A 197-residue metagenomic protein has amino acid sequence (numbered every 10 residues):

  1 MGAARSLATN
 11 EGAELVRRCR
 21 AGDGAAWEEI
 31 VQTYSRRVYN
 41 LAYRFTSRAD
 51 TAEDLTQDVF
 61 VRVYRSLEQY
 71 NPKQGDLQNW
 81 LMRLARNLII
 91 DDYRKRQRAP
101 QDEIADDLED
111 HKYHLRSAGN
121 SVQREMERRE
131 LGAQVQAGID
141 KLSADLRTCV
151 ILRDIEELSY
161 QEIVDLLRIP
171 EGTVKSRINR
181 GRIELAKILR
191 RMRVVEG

Functional and structural regions predicted by a protein language model:
M1-R37, Q123, D140, K187 (+1 more regions): N-terminal module of bacterial RNA polymerase sigma factors
G2-A3, N10, D110-A137: Acidic, proline/glycine-rich intrinsically disordered inter-domain spacer in sigma factors
A3-S6, R20-E29, Y39-D58, Q69 (+3 more regions): Short, charged helix-capping/linker segments at alpha-helix termini
V31-A49, S66, M82, I139 (+3 more regions): Amphipathic, Lys/Arg- and hydrophobic-enriched alpha-helical face
S35, Y43, Q57-Y64, Q74-K95: Σ70-family region 2.3-2.4 aromatic/basic alpha-helix that recognizes the −10 promoter and nucleates DNA melting
R65-Q69, R83-I104, R180, R191: Arg/Lys-rich amphipathic alpha helix in sigma70-family domain 2
D92-H114, M126, E196-G197: Short, basic/polar amphipathic helix motif occurring as a linker/hinge flanking DNA-binding modules in transcription
A133-T173: Helix-turn-helix DNA-binding module
